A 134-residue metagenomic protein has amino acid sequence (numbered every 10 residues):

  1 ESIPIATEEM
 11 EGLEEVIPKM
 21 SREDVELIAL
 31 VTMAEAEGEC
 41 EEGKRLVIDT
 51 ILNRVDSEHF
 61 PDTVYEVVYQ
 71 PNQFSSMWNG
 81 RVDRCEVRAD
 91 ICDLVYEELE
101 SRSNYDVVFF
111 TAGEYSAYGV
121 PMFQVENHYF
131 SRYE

Functional and structural regions predicted by a protein language model:
P4-E134: Bacterial extracytoplasmic/cell-wall-associated proteins, especially those involved in peptidoglycan
